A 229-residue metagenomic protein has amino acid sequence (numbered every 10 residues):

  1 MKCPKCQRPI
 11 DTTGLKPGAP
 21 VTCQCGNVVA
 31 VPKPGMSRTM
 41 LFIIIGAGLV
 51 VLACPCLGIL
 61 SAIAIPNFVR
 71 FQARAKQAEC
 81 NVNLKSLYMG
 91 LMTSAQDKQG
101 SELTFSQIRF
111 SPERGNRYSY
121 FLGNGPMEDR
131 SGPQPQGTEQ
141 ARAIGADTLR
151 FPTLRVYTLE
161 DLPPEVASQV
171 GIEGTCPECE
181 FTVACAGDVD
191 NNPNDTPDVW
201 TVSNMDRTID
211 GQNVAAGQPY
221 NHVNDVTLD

Functional and structural regions predicted by a protein language model:
M1-M40: Cys/His-rich metal-coordination motifs, chiefly Zn-binding "fingers/knuckles"
C3-C6, C23-C25, C54-C56, C80 (+1 more regions): Disulfide-bonded cysteines in secreted/extracellular proteins and peptides
Q7, N191-D195: Residues in Ca2+-coordinating acidic/glycine-rich loops
K16-G18, A73, E178: Residue-level signal for mature regions of secreted extracellular proteins and peptides
S37-K85, G90-D97: Amphipathic alpha-helical segments typified by the pilin-like N-terminal helix that continues immediately C-terminal
M89-N192: Extracellular/periplasmic head regions of type IV pilus-like filament subunits
P197-D229: Low-complexity, S/T/G/P-rich flexible repeat/linker segments used as non-globular hinges and stalks within
